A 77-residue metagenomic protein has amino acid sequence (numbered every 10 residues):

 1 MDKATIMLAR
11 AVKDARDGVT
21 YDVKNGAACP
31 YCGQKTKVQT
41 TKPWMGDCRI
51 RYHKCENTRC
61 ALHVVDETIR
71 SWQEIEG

Functional and structural regions predicted by a protein language model:
M1, E74-G77: Short intrinsically disordered terminal tails
M1-V19: N-terminal trafficking/processing presequences and adjacent post-cleavage segments of proteins routed to secretion
A15-G26, M45-C48: Short, flexible, mixed-charge glycine/proline-rich loop motifs that serve as phosphate/nucleic-acid-contacting
C29-C32, C55-N57: Short cysteine-rich clusters marking metal-coordination/redox-active sites
G33-K37: Short Pro/Gly-enriched beta-strand edge/turn motifs at strand-loop
V38-K42, E67-I69: Short Cys/His-rich "knuckle" micro-motifs
T41-K54: Short linker/helix segments within small regulatory modules
E56-I75: Short metal-binding segments enriched for Cys and/or His
